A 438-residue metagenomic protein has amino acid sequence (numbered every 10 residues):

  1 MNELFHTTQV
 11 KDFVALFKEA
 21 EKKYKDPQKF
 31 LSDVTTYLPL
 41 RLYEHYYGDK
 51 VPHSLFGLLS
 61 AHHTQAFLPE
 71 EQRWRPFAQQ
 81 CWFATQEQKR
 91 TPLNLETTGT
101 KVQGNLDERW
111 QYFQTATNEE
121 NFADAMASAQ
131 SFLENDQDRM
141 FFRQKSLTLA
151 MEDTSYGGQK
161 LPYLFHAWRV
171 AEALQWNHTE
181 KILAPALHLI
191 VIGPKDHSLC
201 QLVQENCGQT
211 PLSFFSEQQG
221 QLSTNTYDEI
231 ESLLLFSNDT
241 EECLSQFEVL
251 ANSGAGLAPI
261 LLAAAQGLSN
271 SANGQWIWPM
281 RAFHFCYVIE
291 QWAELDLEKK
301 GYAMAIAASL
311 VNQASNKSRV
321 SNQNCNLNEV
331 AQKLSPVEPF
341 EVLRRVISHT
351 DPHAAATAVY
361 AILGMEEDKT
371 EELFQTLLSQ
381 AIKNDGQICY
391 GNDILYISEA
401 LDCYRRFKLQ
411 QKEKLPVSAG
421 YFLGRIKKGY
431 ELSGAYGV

Functional and structural regions predicted by a protein language model:
M1-V438: Mature, well-folded catalytic/scaffold domains that follow N-terminal targeting or propeptide regions
